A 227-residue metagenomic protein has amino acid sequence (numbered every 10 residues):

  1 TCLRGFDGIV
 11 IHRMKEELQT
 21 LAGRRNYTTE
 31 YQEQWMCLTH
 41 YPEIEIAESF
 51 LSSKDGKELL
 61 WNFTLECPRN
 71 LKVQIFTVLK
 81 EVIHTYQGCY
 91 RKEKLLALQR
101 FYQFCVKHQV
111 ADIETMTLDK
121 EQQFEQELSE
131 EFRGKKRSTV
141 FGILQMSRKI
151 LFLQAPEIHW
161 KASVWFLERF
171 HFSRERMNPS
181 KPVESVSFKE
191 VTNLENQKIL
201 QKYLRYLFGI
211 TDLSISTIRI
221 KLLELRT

Functional and structural regions predicted by a protein language model:
T1-T227: Charge-rich, intrinsically disordered N-terminal extensions that act as flexible nucleic-acid engagement or regulatory
